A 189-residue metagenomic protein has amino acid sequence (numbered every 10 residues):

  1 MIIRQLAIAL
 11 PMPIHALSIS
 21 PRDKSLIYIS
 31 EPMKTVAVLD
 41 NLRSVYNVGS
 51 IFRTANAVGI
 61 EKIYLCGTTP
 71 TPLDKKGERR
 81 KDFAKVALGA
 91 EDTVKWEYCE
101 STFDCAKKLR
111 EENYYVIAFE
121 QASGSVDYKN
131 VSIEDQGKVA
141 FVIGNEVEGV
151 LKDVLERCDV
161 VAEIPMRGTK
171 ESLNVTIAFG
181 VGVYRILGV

Functional and structural regions predicted by a protein language model:
I2, K152-V189: Structured adenosyl-cofactor binding patch, chiefly the S-adenosyl-L-methionine
R4, I14-A122: RNA substrate-binding interface of SAM-dependent RNA methyltransferases
A7-P11: Intrinsic disorder/low-complexity segments
S50-I51, G77, K129-V131, D153-E156 (+1 more regions): Short amphipathic alpha-helical segments
T68-P70, E146-V147, M166-K170: Short, acidic/turn-prone active-site loops that include or flank metal/cofactor- and phosphate-binding residues
C105, L109-E112, V150-V160: A structural motif corresponding to the C-terminal end of an alpha-helix and its immediate exit/capping segment
K107-K108, K129-D135: Short amphipathic alpha-helix with an adjacent loop that forms part of the alpha/beta core around
